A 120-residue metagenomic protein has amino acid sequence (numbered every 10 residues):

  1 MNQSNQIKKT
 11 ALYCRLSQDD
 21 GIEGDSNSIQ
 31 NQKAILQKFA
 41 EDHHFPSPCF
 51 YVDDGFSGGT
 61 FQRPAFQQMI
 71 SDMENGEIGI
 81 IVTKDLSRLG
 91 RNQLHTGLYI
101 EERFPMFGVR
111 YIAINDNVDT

Functional and structural regions predicted by a protein language model:
N2-K8, G59-T120: TOPRIM-like Mg2+-dependent DNA-processing core and adjacent phosphate-binding/basic surface
Q6-D25: Short beta-strand segments enriched in small/hydrophobic residues
L12-R15, Q32, L36, F50 (+3 more regions): Mobile genetic element proteins and their domesticated derivatives, centered on retroelements and DNA transposons
L16-G21, D53-S57, R88: A short, flexible beta-alpha/helix-coil linker loop
S17, S28, S57, I112-A113: Short linear Ser/Thr-Pro motifs
I22-I29, G59: Flexible, glycine- and charge-enriched loops at secondary-structure boundaries
S26-E41: Short catalytic helix/loop segments, enriched in acidic residues and glycine and frequently bearing histidine
A40-G55: Short beta-strand elements in bilobed, periplasmic/extracellular small-molecule ligand-binding domains
